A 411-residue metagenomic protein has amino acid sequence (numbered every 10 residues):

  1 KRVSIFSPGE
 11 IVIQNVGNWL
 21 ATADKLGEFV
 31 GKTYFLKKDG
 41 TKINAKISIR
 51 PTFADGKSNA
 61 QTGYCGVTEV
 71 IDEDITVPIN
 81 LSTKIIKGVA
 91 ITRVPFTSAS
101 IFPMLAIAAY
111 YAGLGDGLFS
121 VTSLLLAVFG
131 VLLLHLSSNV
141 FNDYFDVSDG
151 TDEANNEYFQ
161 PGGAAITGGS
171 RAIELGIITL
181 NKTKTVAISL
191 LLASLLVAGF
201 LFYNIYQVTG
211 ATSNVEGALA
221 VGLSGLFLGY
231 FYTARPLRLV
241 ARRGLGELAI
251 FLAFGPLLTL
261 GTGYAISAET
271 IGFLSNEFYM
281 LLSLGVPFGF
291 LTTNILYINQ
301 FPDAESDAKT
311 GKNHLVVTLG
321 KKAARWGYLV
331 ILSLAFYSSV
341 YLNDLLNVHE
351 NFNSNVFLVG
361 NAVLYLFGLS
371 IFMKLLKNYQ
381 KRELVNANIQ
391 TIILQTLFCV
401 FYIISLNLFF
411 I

Functional and structural regions predicted by a protein language model:
K1-E10: PAS-family sensory/regulatory domains
I11-Q14, A21-K32: PAS/PAS-like sensory domains
Y34-G40, F53: PAS-family sensory domains
I47-C65: Short loop/turn elements at sensory-signaling interfaces that couple input to output
G117-F141, E216-Y230, L274-I298: Membrane-embedded alpha-helical segments that form the functional core of polytopic membrane enzymes, especially those
F141-L192, G289-S333: Solvent-exposed interhelical
G162-G163, G168-I271: Intramembrane alpha-helical segments
L345-F410: Extended hydrophobic alpha-helices typical of membrane-associated regions
